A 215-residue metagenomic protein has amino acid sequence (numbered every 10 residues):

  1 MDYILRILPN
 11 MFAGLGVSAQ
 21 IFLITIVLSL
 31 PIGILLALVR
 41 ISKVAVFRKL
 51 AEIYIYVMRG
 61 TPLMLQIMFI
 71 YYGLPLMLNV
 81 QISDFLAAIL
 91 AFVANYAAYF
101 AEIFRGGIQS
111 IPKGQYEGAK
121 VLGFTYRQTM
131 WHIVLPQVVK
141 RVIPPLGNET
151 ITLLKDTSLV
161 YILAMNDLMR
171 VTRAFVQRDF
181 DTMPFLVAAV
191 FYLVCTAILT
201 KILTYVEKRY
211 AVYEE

Functional and structural regions predicted by a protein language model:
M1-E215: Transmembrane alpha-helices and adjacent helix-loop boundaries
